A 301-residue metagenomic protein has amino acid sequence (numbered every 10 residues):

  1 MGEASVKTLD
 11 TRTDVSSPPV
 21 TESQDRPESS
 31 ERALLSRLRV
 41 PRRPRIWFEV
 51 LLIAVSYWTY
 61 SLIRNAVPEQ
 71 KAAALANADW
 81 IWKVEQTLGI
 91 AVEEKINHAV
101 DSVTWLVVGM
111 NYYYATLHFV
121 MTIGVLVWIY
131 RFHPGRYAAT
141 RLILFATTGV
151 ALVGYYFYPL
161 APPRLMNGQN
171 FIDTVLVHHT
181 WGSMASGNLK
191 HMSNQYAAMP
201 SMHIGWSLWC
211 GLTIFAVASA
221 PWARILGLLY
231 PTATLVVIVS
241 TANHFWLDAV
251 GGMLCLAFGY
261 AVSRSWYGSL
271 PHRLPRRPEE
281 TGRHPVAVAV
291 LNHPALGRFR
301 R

Functional and structural regions predicted by a protein language model:
G2-S5, L9-V120, F299-R301: N-terminal transmembrane-helix/juxtamembrane module of multi-pass inner/ER membrane proteins
P44, F48, L52, A138-I143 (+2 more regions): Alpha-helical transmembrane segments of integral membrane proteins
E49-S61, F119, I123, L144 (+4 more regions): Alpha-helical transmembrane spans of integral membrane proteins, capturing the lipid-embedded, hydrophobic core of TM
W58, L62, T148-Y156, L229-S240: Aromatic-anchored segments of alpha-helical transmembrane domains
R64, K71-K83, V92, Y130-A223 (+1 more regions): Membrane-interface loops
Y112-I129, H203-G211: Hydrophobic alpha-helical transmembrane segments
L160-Q169, N194-M199, A233-G259: Interfacial helix-loop-helix junctions of multi-pass membrane proteins
I225, L254-L270: Hydrophobic alpha-helical segments of polytopic membrane proteins
